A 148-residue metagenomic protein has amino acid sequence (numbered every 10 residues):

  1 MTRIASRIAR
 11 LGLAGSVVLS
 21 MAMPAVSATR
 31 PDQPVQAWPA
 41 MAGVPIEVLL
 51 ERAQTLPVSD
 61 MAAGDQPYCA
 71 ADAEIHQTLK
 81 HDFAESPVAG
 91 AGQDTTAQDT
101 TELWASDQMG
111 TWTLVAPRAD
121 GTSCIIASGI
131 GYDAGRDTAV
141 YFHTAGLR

Functional and structural regions predicted by a protein language model:
T2-T111, V115-R148: Polybasic/polar functional segments that serve as interface/processing modules
